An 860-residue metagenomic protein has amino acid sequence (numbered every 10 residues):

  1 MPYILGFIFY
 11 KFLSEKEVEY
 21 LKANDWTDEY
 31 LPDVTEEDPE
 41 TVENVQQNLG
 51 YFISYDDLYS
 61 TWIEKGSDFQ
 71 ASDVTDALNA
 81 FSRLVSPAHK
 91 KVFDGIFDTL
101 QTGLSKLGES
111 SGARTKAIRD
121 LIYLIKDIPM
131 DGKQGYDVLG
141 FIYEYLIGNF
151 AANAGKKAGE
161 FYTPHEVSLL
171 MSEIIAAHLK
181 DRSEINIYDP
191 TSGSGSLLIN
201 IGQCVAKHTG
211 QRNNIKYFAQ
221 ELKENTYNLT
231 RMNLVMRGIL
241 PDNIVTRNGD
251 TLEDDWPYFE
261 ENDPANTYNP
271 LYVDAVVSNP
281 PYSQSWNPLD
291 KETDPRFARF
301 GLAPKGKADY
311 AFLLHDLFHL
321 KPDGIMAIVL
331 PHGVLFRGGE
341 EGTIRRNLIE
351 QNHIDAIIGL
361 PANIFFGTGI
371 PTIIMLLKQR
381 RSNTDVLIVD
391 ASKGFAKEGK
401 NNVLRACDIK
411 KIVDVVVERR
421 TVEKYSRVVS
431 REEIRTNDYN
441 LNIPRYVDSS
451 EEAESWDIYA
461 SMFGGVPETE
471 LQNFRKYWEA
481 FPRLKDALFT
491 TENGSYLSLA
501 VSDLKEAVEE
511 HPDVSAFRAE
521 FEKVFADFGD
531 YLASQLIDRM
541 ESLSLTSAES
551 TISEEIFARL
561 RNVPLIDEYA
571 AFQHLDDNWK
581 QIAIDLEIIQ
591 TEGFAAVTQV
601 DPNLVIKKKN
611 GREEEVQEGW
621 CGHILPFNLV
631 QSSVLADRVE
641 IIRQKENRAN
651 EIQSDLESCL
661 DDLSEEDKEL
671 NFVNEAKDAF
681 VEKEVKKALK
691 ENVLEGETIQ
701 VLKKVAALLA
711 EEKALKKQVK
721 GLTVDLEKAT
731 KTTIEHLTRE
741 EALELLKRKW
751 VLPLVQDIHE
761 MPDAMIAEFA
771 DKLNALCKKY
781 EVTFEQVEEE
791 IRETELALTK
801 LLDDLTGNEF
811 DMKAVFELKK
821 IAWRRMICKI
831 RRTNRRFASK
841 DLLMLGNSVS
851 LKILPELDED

Functional and structural regions predicted by a protein language model:
M1-I175, D242-T251, G359-A362, V386-A391 (+5 more regions): Non-catalytic, mostly N-terminal accessory regions of nucleic-acid modification and defense proteins
P2-F12, P304-L377, Y780: Conserved Class I SAM-dependent methyltransferase catalytic core
S111, G132, F161, T191 (+14 more regions): Hydrophobic alpha-helical scaffolding
K157-S278, S283-N287, D294-F300, P304 (+4 more regions): Conserved S-adenosyl-L-methionine
F366-I443, V447-F463: Flexible, glycine-/basic-rich loop-and-beta segments that form/coincide with the SAM-dependent methyltransferase
P855-E856: Short, intrinsically disordered C-terminal tails of secreted or membrane-associated proteins
